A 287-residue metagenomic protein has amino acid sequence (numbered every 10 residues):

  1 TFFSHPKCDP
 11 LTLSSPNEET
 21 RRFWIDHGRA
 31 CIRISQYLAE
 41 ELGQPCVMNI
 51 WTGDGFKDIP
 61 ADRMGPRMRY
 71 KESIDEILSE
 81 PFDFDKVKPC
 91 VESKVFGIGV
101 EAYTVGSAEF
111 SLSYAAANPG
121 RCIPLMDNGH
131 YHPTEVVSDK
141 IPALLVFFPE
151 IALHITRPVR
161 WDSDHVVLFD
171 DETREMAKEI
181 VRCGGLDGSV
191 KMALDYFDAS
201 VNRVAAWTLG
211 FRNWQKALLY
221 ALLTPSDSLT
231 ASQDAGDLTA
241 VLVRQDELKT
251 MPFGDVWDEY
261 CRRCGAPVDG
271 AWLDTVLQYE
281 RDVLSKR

Functional and structural regions predicted by a protein language model:
T1-F3, G53-K57, E92-I98, N128-P133 (+2 more regions): Active-site beta-loop-alpha junctions enriched in small/polar residues
T1-P119, I123, D227-S228, V243-K249: Active-site acidic/histidine proton-transfer and metal-coordination neighborhood in alpha/beta enzyme cores
A30-Y37, D85-K86, P124-H130, P158-V166 (+2 more regions): Low-complexity, flexible helical/coil segments
E80-D85, A117-R121, V146-P149, C183-D187 (+1 more regions): Secondary-structure transition/capping motifs at alpha-helix termini and the adjoining loop/turn into the next element
E101-E109, Y131-R212: Gly/Pro-rich active-site loop or hairpin
A199-R287: C-terminal extensions of enzymes
